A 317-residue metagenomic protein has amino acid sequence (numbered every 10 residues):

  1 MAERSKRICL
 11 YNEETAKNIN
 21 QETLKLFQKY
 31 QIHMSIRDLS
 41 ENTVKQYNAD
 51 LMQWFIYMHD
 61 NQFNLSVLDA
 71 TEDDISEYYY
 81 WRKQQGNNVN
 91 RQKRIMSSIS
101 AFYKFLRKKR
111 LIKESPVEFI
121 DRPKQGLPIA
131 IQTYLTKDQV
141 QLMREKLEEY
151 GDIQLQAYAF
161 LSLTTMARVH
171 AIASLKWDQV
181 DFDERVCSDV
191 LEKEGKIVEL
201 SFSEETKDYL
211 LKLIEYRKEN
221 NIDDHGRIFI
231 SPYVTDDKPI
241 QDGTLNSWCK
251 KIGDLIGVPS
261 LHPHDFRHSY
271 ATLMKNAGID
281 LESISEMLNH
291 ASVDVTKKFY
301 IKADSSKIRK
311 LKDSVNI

Functional and structural regions predicted by a protein language model:
E3, S201, K298, K302-I317: DNA/chromatin major-groove-contacting recognition/catalytic segments
F27-A130: N-terminal core-binding DNA-recognition domain of tyrosine recombinases/integrases
I112-E114, G126-L142, E194-E205, N221-G226 (+1 more regions): DNA breakage-rejoining catalytic core of tyrosine-based enzymes
P128, V140-V169: Basic, Lys/Arg- and aromatic-enriched nucleic-acid-binding interface segment
F160, T164, R267-H290: C-terminal catalytic core of tyrosine-transesterase DNA break-rejoin enzymes
S174-Y209: Conserved tyrosine-mediated DNA breakage-rejoining catalytic core shared by Y-recombinases
V180-F182, P259-S260, I279-F299: Short, polar N-cap/turn motifs at the start of nucleic acid-interacting alpha helices
E204-V258: Active-site/catalytic core of tyrosine-dependent DNA strand-transfer enzymes
